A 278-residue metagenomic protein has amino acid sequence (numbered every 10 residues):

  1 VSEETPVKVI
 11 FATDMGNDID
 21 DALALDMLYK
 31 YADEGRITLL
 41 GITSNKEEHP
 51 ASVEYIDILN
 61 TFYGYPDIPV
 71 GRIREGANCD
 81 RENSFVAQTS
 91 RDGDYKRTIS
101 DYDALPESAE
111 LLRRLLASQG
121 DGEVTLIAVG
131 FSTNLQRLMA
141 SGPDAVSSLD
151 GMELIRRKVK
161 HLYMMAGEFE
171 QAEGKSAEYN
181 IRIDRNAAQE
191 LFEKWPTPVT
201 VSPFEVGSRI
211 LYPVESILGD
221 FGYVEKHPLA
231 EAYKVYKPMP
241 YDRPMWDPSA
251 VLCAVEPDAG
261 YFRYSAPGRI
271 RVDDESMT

Functional and structural regions predicted by a protein language model:
V1-T278: N-terminal acidic, glycine/proline-rich low-complexity segments
